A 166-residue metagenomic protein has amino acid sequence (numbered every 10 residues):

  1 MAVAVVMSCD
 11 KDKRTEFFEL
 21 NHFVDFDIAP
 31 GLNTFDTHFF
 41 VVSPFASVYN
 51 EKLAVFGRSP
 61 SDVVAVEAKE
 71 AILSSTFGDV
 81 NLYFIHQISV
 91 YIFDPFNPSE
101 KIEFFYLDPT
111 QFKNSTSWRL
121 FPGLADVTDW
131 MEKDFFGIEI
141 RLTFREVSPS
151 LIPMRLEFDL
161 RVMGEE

Functional and structural regions predicted by a protein language model:
V5-S8: C-terminal motif of bacterial Sec signal peptides marking the signal peptidase cleavage site
D10-E16: Bacterial lipoprotein signal-peptidase II cleavage site
A29-V64: Post-signal-peptide N-terminal segment of Sec-exported extracytoplasmic proteins
V64-D79, L156: A short beta-strand element within beta-rich, extracytoplasmic domains of secreted/secretory-pathway proteins
L73-F84, E146-S148: Extended, low-complexity, turn-rich repeat/linker tracts enriched in Gly/Pro/Ser/Thr and Asp/Glu that occur
N81-N97: Short, surface-exposed beta-strand/strand-loop-strand elements in extracellular ectodomains
F96-Y106: Surface-exposed loop/edge segments in extracytoplasmic proteins
K113-D159: Cysteine-clustered segments with highest specificity for TGF-beta superfamily mature ligands
